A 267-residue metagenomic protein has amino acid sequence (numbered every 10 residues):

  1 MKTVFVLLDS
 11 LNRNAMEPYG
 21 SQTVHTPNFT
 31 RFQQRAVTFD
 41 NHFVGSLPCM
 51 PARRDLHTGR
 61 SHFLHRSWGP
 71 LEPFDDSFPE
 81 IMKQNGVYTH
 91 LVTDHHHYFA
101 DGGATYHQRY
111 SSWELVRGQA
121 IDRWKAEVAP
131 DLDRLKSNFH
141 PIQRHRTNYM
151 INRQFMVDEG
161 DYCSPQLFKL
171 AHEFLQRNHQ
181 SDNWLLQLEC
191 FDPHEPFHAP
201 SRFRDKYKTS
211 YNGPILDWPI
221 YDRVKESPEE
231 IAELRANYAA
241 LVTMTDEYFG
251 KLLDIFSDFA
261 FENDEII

Functional and structural regions predicted by a protein language model:
M1-I267: Catalytic domains that recognize anionic headgroups
